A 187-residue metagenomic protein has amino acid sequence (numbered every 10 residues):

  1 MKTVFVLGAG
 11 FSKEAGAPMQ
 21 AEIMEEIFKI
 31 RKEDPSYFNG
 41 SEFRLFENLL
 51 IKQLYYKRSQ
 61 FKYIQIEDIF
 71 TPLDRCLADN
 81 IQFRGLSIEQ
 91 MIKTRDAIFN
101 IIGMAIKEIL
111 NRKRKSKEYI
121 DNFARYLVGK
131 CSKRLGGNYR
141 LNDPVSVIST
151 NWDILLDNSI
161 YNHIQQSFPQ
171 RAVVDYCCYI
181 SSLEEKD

Functional and structural regions predicted by a protein language model:
M1-G40: An N-terminal structural lobe/cap that precedes and organizes the functional/catalytic core across diverse proteins
S41-D187: Active-site periphery "cap/insert" segments of enzyme catalytic domains
